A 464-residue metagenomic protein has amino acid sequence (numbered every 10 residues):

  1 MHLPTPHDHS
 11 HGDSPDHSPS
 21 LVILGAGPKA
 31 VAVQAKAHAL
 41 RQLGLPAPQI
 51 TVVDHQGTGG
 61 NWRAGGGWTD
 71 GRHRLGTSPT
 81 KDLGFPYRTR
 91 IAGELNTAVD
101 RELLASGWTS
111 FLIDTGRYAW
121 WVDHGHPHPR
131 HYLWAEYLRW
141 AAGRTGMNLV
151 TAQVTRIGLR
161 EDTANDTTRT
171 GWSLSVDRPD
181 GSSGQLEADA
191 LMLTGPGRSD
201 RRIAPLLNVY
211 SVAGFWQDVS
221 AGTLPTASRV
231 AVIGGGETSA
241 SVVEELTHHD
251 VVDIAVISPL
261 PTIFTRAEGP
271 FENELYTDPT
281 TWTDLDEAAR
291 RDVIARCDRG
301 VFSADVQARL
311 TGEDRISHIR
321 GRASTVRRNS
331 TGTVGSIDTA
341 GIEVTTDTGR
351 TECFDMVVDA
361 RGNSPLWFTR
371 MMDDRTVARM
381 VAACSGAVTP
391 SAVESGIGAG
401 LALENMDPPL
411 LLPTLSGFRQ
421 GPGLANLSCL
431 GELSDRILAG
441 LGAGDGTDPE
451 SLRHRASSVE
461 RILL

Functional and structural regions predicted by a protein language model:
M1-G57, Y118-L464: Flavin (primarily FAD) cofactor-binding/catalytic cores of flavoenzymes
Q56-G93, F264-T281: Conserved N-terminal glycine-rich FAD pyrophosphate-binding loop of Rossmann-like flavoproteins
N61-G65, W108-F111, W140: Tryptophan-centered motif/residue detector
D70, G76, G93-L95, G116 (+1 more regions): Amphipathic alpha-helical interaction segments
P86-W121: A conserved beta-strand/loop capping segment in the N-terminal third of enzymes that catalyze redox or closely related
